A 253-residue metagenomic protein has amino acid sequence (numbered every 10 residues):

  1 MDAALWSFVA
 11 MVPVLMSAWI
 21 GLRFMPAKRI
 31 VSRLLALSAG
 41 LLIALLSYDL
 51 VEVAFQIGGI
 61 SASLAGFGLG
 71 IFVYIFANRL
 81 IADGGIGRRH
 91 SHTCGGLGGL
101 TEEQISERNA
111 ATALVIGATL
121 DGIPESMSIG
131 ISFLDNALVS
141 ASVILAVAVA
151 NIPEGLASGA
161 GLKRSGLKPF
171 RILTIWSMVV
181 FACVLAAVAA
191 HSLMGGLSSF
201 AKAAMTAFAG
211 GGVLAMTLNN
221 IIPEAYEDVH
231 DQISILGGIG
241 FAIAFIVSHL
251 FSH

Functional and structural regions predicted by a protein language model:
M1-H253: Intrinsically disordered, metal-sensing/regulatory segments
